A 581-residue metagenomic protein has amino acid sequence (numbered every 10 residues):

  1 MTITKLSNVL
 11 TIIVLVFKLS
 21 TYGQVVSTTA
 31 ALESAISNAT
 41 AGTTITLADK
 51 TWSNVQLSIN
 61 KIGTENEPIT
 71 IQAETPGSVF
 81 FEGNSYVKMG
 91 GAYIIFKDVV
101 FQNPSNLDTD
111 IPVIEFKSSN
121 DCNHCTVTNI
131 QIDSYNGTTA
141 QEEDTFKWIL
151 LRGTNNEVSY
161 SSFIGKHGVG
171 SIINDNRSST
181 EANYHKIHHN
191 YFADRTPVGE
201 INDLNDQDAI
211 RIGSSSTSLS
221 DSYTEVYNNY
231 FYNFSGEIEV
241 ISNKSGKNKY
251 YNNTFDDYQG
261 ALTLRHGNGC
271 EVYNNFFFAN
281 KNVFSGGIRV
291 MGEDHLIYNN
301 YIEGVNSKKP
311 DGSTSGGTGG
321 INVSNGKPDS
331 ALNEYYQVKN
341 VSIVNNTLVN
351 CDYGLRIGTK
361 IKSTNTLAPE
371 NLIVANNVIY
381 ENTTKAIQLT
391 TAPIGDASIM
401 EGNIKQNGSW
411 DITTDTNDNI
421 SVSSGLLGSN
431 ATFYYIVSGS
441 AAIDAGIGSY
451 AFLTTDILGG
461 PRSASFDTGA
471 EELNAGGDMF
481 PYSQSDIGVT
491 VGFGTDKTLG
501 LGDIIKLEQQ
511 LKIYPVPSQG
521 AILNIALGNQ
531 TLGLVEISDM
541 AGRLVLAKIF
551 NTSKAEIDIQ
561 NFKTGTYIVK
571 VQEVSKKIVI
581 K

Functional and structural regions predicted by a protein language model:
M1-V25, L501, I568: Bacterial Sec-dependent N-terminal signal peptides
Y22-N60, T64, L458, V545: Acidic Gly/Asp/Thr-rich repetitive segments characteristic of extracellular carbohydrate-active and adhesion proteins
Q24-S27, D49-V55, I62-F116, N129-A140 (+3 more regions): Right-handed parallel beta-helix/beta-spiral solenoid domain characteristic of secreted/periplasmic
L32-N38, S53-G63, E82-V87, N243 (+2 more regions): Short, T/G/N/S-enriched strand-turn elements that build extracellular solenoid repeat scaffolds
K50, A92, T154, K563-T566: A glycine-anchored, Pro-Gly-centered beta-turn/N-cap motif
G83-K88, Q102-H124, I132-T413: Glycine- and acidic/polar-rich repeat regions and solenoidal domains
S440-D503: Surface beta-loop-beta hairpin patches that serve as ligand-binding interfaces in beta-rich domains
D503-K581: C-terminal outer-membrane/trafficking sorting elements
